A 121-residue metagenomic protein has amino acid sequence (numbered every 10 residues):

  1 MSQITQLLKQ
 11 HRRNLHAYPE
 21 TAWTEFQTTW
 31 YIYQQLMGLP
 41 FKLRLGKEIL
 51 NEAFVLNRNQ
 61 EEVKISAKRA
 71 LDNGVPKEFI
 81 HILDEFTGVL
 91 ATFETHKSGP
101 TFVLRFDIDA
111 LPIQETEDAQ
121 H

Functional and structural regions predicted by a protein language model:
S2-H121: Acidic/His- and Gly-rich active-site-bordering loop/insert found across diverse amide/peptide-bond hydrolases
